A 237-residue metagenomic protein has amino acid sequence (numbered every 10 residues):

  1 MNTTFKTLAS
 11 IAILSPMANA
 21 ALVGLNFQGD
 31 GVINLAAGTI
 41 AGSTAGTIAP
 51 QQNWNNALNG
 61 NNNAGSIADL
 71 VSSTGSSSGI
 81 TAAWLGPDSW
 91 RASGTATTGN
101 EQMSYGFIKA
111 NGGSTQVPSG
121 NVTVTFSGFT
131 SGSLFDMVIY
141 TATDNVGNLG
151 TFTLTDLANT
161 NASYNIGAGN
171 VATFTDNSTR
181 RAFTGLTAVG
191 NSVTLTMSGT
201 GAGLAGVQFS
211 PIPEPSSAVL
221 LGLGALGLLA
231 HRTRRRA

Functional and structural regions predicted by a protein language model:
M1-L8, A12-N19, A218-A237: C-terminal cell-surface anchoring/sorting signal
M17-S43: Boundary/junction segments of secreted and surface-exposed precursor proteins
V23, I40, T141-P211: Contiguous ligand/interfacial binding patches
L58-S127: Surface-exposed, low-complexity/disordered Ser/Thr/Gly/Pro/Asn-rich loops and linkers
F126, I139-A142: A short glycine/threonine-centered beta-strand motif
S127-T130, G185: Short, flexible loop/turn segments at beta-strand junctions in immunoglobulin-like and fibronectin type III
F129-M137: Extended extracellular/luminal ectodomain segments enriched in beta-structured repeat modules
P215: Residue-level detector of conserved catalytic or cofactor/ligand-binding positions in enzyme active sites
